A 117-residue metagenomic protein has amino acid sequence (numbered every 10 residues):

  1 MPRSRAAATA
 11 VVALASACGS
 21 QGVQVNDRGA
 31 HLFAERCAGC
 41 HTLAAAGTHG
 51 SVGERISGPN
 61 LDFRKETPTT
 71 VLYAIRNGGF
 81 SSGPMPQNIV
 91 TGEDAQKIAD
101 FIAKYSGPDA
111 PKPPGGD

Functional and structural regions predicted by a protein language model:
M1-A8: Bacterial N-terminal signal peptides that target proteins for export
S4, A46-G47, V71: Residue-level detector of functional hotspots within protein domains
L14-A17: C-terminal motif of bacterial Sec signal peptides marking the signal peptidase cleavage site
S20-Q21, T69: Short, motif-level signal for alpha-helix interfacial/capping segments enriched in acidic residues and aromatics/proline
G22-S57, N77-G83, K104-G116: Periplasmic/extracellular electron-transfer cofactor-ligation site, primarily the c-type cytochrome heme-c attachment
R55-G107: Extracytoplasmic electron-transfer domains, predominantly the class I c-type cytochrome c fold
